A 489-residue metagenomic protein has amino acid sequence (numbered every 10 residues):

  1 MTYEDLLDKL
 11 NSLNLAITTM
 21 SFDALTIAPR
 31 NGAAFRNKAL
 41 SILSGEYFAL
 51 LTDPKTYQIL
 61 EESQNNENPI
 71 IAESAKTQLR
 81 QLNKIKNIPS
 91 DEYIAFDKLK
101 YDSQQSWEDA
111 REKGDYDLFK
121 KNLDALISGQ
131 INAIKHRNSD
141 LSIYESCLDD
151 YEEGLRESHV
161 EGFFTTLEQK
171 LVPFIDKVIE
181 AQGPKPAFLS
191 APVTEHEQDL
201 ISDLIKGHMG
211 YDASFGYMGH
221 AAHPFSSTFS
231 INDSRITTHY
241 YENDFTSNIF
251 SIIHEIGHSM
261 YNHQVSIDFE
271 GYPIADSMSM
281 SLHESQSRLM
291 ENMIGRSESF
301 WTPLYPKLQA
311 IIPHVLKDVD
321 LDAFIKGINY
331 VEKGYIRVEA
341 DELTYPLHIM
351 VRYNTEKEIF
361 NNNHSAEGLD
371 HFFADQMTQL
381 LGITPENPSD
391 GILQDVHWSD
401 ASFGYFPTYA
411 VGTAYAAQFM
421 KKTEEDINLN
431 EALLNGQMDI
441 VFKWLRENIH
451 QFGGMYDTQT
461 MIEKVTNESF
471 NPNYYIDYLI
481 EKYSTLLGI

Functional and structural regions predicted by a protein language model:
M1-E153, M455, I480-K482, L487-I489: A well-structured
T18, N31, F35, T52 (+2 more regions): C-terminal, non-catalytic "cap/extension" segments appended to globular domains
A95, N122, T194, T228 (+10 more regions): Secondary-structure capping and boundary motifs in well-ordered enzyme cores
L99-F245, E468: Contiguous, non-catalytic segments that form substrate-binding/exosite surfaces or channel walls
N138, S247-S266, E284-R288: Active-site recognition of the HExxH zinc-binding catalytic motif
F164, E168, E195-D199, I205-G219 (+4 more regions): All-alpha helical catalytic cores of prenyl diphosphate-utilizing isoprenoid enzymes
S214-F215, D268-Y272, S297-P306, A366-E367: Acidic/polar loop patches that form or flank catalytic/metal-binding clefts of enzymes that bind anionic ligands
D276-K317: Post-HExxH zinc-binding segment in Zn-dependent metallohydrolases
